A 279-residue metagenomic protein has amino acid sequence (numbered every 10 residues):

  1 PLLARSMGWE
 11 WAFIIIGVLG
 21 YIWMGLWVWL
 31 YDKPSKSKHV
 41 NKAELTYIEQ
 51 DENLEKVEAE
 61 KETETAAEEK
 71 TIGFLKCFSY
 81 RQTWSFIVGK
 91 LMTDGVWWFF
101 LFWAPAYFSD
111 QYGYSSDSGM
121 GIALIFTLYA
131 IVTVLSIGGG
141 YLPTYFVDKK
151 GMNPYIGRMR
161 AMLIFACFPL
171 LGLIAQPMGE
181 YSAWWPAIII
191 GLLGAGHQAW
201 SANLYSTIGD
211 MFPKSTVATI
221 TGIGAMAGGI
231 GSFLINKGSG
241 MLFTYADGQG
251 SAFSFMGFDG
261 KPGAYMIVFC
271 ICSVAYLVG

Functional and structural regions predicted by a protein language model:
P1-K38: Helix-loop-helix hairpin linking two adjacent transmembrane segments in secondary transporters
P1-M7, F108-S109, L142-P143, V147 (+1 more regions): Interfacial helix-cap and linker-helix signal at transmembrane-aqueous boundaries of multi-pass secondary transporters
R5-V18, G157-R160, M241-V274: A membrane-interface helix-boundary motif in multi-pass transporters
W23-Y31, S35-K36, L170-M178, Y265-G279: Multi-pass alpha-helical transporter architecture, strongest for 12-TM Major Facilitator/SLC carriers used
P34-I87, Q111-Y114: Juxtamembrane intracellular "pre-TM" segments in multi-pass secondary transporters
L75-G140, L193, H197-Y205, G209 (+1 more regions): Extracytoplasmic gate region of multi-pass secondary transporters
S136, G209-G248: A late C-terminal transmembrane helix in Major Facilitator Superfamily
Y155-L204: C-terminal transmembrane helical hairpin of 12-TM major facilitator-type secondary transporters
